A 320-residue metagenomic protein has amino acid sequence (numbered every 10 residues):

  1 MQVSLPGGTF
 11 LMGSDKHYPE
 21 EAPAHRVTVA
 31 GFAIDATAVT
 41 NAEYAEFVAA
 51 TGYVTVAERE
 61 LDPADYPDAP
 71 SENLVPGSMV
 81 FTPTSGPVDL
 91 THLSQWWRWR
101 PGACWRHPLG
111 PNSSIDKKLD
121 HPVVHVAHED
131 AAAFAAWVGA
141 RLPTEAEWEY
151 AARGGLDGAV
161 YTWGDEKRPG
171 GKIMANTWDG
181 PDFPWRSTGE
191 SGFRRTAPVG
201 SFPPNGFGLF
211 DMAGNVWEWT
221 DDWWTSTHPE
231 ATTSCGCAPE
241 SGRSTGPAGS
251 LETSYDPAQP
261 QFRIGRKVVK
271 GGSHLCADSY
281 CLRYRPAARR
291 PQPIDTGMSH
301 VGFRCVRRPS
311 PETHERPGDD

Functional and structural regions predicted by a protein language model:
S4-L5, L11, K16, E60-P286 (+1 more regions): Functional-site microenvironments in short loops/helix caps that host divalent-cation chemistry
P19-A22: C-terminal, low-complexity/hydrophilic appendages and adjacent surface loops of extracellular/periplasmic anionic
R26-G31: A short N-terminal beta-strand-loop micro-motif at the entrance of redox/enzyme domains
F32, F47-V56, V138-G139: Short capping motifs at secondary-structure boundaries
D35: An anion-binding catalytic pocket shared by soluble metabolic enzymes
T40: Acidic-aromatic/histidine active-site loop/patch
S299-E312: Short, structured beta-strand segments at or near domain termini in extracellular proteins/domains
